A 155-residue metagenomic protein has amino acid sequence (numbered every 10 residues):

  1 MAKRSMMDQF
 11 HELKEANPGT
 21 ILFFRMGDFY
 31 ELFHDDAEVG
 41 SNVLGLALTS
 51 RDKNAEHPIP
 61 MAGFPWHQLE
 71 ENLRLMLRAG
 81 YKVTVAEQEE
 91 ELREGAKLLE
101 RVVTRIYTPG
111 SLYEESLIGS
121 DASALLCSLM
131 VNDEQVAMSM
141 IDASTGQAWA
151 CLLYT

Functional and structural regions predicted by a protein language model:
M1-L153: Basic, polar low-complexity surface loops/patches
